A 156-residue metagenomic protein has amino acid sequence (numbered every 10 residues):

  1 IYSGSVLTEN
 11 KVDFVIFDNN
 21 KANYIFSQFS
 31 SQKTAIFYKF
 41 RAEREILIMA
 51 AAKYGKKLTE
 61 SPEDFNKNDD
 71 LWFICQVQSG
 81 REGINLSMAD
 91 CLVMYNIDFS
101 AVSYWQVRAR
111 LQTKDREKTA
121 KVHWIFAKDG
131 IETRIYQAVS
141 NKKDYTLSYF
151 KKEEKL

Functional and structural regions predicted by a protein language model:
I1-F29, K39, Y136-Q137, K142-L156: Interdomain linker/hinge connecting the two RecA-like lobes of the SF2 helicase core
N23, E45, M49, I84 (+2 more regions): Alpha-helical elements of the RecA-like P-loop NTPase motor core of helicases
S31-Q32, D70, A89-D90: Short, well-ordered alpha-helix to beta-strand connector turns
A35-F37, R44-G80: Conserved helicase ATPase core of P-loop NTP-dependent helicases/translocases
F37, C75-Q76, M94-N96, W124-F126: Conserved beta-strand segments of the P-loop GTPase G domain that flank and frequently precede/overlap
F73, L92-V93, L111: Short, well-ordered beta-strand core segments
N85-I97, K121-W124: A short beta-strand element within the Helicase C-terminal
F99-R108, Q112-L156: A conserved SF2-helicase RecA2
